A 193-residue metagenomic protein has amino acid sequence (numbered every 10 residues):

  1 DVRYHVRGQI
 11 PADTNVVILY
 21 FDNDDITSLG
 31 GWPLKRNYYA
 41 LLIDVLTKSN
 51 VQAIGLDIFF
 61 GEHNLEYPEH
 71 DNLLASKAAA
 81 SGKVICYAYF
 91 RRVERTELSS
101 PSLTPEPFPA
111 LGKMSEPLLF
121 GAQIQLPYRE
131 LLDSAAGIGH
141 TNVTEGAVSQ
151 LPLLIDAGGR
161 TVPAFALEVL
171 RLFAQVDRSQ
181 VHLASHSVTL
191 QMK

Functional and structural regions predicted by a protein language model:
D1-K193: Non-transmembrane functional regions of envelope-associated proteins
